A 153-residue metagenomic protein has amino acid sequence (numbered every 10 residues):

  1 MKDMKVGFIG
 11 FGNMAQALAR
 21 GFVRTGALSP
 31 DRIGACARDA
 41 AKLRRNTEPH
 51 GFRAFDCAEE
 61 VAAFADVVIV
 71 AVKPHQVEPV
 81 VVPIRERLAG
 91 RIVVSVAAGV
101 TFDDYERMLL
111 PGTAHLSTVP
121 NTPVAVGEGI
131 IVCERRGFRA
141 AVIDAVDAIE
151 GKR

Functional and structural regions predicted by a protein language model:
M1-D56, E128: NAD(P)+-binding Rossmann beta1-loop-alpha1 motif at the extreme N-terminus of oxidoreductases
F11, A15, L43, V77 (+2 more regions): A general structural signal for well-ordered alpha-helical segments in protein cores
L18, C57, V80, A145-I149: A ubiquitous structural signal for well-ordered alpha-helices
V23, R44-E48, R85, E106 (+2 more regions): Class I S-adenosyl-L-methionine
G34, D104-A114, I130-R153: Internal alpha-helical scaffold of NAD(P)-dependent oxidoreductase catalytic cores
A40, P49-H50, C57-C133: Rossmann-like NAD(P)(H) cofactor-binding subdomain of soluble oxidoreductases
